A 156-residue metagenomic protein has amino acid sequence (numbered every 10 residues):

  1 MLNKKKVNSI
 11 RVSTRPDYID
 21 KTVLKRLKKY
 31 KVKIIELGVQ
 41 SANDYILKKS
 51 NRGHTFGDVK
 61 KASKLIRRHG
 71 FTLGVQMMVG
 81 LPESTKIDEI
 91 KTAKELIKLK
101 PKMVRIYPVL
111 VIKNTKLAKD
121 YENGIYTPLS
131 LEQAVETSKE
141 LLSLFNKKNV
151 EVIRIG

Functional and structural regions predicted by a protein language model:
M1-I106, K116-E132: Conserved non-cysteine loop/helix-boundary elements of the Radical SAM core domain that shape
Y107-N114, E151-G156: A glycine-rich, aromatic-flanked flexible loop/lid motif
E132-G156: C-terminal accessory regions of radical SAM enzymes
